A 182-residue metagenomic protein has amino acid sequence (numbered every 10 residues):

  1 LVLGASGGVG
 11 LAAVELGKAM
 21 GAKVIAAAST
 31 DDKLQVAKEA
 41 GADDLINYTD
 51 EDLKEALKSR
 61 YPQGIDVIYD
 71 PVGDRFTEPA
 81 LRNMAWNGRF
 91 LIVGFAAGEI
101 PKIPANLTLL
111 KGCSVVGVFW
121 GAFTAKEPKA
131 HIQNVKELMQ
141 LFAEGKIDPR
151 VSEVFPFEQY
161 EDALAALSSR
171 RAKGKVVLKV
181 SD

Functional and structural regions predicted by a protein language model:
L1, D66-Y69, L91: N-terminal Rossmann-like NAD(P) cofactor-binding module of classical short-chain dehydrogenase/reductase
L1-D50: Mid-domain Rossmann-like dinucleotide-binding core that forms the NAD(H)/NADP(H) cofactor-binding site
A42, Q63-I65, I147, Y160: Local beta-strand N-terminus motif with an aromatic residue
D52-Q63: Short amphipathic alpha-helix with an adjacent loop that forms part of the alpha/beta core around
P62, A85, R171-A172: Short conserved AdoMet
V72-I147, K179-D182: Glycine-rich phosphate-binding loop and adjacent beta-alpha segment of Rossmann(oid) nucleotide-cofactor-binding
M139, E144-E153, E161-D182: C-terminal capping/lid region of NAD(P)-dependent oxidoreductase domains
